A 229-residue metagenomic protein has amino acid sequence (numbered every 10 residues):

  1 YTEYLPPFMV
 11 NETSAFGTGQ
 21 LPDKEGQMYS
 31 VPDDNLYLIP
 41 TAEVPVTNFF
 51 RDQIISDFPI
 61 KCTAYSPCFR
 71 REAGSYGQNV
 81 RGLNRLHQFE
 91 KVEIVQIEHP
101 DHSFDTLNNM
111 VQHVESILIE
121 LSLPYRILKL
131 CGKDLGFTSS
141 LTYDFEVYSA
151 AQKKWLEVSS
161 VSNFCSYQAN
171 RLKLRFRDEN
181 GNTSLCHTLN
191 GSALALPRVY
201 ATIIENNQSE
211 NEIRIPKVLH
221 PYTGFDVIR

Functional and structural regions predicted by a protein language model:
Y1-R229: TRNA-recognition modules of translation machinery and tRNA-sensing kinases, especially anticodon-binding
